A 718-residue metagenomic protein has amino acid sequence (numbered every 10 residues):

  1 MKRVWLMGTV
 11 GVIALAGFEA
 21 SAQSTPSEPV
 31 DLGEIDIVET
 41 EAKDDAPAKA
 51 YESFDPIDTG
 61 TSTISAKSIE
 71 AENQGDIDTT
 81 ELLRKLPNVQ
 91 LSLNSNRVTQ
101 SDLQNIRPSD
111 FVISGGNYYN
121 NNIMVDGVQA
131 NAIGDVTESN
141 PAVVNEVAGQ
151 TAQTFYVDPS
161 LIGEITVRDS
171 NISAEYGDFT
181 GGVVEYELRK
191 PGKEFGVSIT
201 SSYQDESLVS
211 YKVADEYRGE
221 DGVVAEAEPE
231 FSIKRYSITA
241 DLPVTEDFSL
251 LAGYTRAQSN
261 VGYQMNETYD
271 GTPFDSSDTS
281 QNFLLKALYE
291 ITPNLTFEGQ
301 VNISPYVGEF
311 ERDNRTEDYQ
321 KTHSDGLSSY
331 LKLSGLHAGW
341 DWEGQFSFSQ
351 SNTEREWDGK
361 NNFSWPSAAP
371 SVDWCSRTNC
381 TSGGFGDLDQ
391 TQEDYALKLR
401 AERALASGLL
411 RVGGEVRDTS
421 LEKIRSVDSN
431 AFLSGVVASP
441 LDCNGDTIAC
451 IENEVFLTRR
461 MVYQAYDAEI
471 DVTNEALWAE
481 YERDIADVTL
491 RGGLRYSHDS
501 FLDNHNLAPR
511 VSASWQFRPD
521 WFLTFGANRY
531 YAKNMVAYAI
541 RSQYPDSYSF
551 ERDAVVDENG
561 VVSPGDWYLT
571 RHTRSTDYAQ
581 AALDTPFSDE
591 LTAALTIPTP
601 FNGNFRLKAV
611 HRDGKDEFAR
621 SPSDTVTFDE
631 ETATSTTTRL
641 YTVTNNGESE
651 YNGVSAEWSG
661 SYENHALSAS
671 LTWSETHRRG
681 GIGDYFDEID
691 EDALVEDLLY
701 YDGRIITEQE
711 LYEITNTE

Functional and structural regions predicted by a protein language model:
D36, S53-S173, T180-V183, D221-G222 (+1 more regions): Periplasmic N-terminal accessory/gating domains of Gram-negative outer-membrane beta-barrel systems
I37, V197-S201, A252-Y254, G299-V301 (+9 more regions): Membrane-embedded beta-strand positions of outer-membrane beta-barrel proteins
S109, G182, K234-I238, Q281-L285 (+9 more regions): Hydrophobic, lipid-facing positions within transmembrane beta-strands of outer-membrane proteins
A152-T154, G163-I172, V183-L188, G192-D241 (+1 more regions): Short strand-turn segments of transmembrane beta-barrel domains in outer membranes, especially the first one or two
F195-S198, A225-V307, K321-D341, A404-A406 (+1 more regions): Transmembrane beta-barrel wall of Gram-negative outer-membrane proteins
L288-Y306, T322-L502, E650-S674: Face-selective signature of the C-terminal outer-membrane beta-barrel domain
Q392-D394, S407-R411, E415, Y463-T592 (+2 more regions): Structural signature of Gram-negative outer-membrane beta-barrels, strongest in the C-terminal barrel of TonB-dependent
D484, T489, N602, R606-E718: Gram-negative outer-membrane beta-barrel transporters
